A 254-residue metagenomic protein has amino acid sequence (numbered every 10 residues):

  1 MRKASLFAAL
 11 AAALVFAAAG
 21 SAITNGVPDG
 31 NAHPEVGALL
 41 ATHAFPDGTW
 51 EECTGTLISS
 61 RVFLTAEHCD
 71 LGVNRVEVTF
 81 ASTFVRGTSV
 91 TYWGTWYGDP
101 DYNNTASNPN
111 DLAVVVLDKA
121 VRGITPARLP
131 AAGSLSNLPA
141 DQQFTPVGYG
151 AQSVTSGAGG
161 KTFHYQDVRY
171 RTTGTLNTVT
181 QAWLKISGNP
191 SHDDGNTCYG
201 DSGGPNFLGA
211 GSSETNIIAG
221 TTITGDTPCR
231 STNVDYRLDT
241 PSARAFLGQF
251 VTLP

Functional and structural regions predicted by a protein language model:
M1-A22: Secretory targeting and sorting signals
I23, D29-E35, E52-L71, V78-F80 (+4 more regions): C-terminal subregion of chymotrypsin/trypsin-like serine protease catalytic domains
I23-A32, L71, V76-S136, H164-Q166: Conserved catalytic-core segment of clan PA serine endopeptidases
N31-P46: A short, Trp-centered hydrophobic/proline-enriched beta-strand micro-motif
G37-L39, N74-R86, Q142-G148: Short conserved beta-strand and strand-loop elements enriched in small hydrophobics with frequent Asp/Gly
T42-S60, S89: A conserved glycine-rich beta-strand in the N-terminal activation segment of trypsin-fold
F63, C69-L71, Y102-N104, A120-G123 (+3 more regions): Solvent-exposed loop/turn segments at secondary-structure junctions within structured extracellular/periplasmic domains
P109-N196, N233-V234, T240-F250: Chymotrypsin/trypsin-fold serine protease catalytic domain
